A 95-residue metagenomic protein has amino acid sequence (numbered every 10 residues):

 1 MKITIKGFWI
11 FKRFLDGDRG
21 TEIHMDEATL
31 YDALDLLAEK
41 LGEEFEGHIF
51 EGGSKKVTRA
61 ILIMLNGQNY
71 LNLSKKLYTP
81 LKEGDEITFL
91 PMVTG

Functional and structural regions predicted by a protein language model:
M1-G95: Ubiquitin-like/PB1-type beta-grasp interaction modules and other compact soluble beta-rich domains
